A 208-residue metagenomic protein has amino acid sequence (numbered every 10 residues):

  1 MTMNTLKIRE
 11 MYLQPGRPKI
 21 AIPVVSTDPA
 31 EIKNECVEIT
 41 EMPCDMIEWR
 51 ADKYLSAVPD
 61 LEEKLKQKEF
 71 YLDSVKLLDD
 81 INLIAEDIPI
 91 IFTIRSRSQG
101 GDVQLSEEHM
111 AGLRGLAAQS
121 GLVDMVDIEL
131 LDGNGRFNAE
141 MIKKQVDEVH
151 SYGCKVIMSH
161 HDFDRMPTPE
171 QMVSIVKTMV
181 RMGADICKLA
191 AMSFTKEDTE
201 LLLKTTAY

Functional and structural regions predicted by a protein language model:
M1-N34: N-terminal amphipathic alpha-helix/helix-capping segment at the start of soluble metabolic enzymes
K19-A21, M46-E48, P89-T93, V123-D127 (+2 more regions): Structural preference for beta-strand elements that scaffold enzyme active sites
T27-T40, L105-A117, T168-K177: Short, acidic/polar
N34-L55, V123: Catalytic domains of carbohydrate-active enzymes, especially glycoside hydrolases
M46-I81, I128-F137: Glycine-rich, proline-tolerant flexible connector loops at the mouths of alpha/beta enzymes
K64-S98, G115, I142-M158, L203-Y208: Alpha-helix-loop-beta-strand connector modules within alpha/beta enzyme cores
N82, I90-I128, G135: Glycine/small-residue-rich loop that forms an oxyanion/phosphate-binding "nest" at active or ligand-binding sites
L130-Y208: Catalytic alpha/beta core domains of metabolic enzymes, predominantly
